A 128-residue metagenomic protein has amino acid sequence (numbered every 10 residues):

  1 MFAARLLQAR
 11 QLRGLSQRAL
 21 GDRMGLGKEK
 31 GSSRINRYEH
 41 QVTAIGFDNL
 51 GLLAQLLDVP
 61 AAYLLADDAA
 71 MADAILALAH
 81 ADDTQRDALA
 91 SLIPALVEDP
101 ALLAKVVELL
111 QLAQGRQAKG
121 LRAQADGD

Functional and structural regions predicted by a protein language model:
A3-M24: Short basic helix-loop element that most often maps to the first helix and adjoining turn of HTH DNA-binding modules
L6, L20-G21, S32-Y38, L64: Conserved hydrophobic/aromatic packing and binding residues within compact polymer-binding modules
Q11, G25-L26, N36, H40-V42 (+1 more regions): Residue-level detection of the helix-turn-helix DNA-binding "recognition helix"
S16, G27, G31-R34, G46 (+1 more regions): Short coil turns linking two alpha-helices in DNA-binding domains
L20, N49-L57, L64-L65: Hydrophobic micro-packing sites on short alpha-helices
R23, D67, L109: Short acidic/histidine-centered micro-motifs embedded in hydrophobic/aromatic stretches that mark compact functional
G31-R34, H40-Q55, M71-A72: Short, basic-rich loop-to-helix N-cap that marks the start of a DNA-contacting helix
A70-D128: Interfacial/linker helices and their anchor residues that mediate assembly or domain coupling
